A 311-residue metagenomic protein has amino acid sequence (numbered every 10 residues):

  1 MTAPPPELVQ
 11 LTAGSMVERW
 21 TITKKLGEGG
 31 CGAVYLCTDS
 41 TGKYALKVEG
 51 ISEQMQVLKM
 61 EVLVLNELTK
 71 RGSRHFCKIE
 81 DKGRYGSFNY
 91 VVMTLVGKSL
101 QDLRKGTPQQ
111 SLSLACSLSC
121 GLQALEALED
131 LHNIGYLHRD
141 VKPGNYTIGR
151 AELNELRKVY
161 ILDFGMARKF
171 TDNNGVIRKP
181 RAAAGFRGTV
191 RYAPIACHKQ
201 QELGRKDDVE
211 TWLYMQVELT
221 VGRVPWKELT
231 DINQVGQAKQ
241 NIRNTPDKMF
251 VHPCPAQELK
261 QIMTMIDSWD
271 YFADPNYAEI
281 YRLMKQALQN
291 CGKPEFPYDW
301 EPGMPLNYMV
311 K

Functional and structural regions predicted by a protein language model:
M1-S15, T23-K24: Juxta-kinase regulatory segment immediately upstream of eukaryotic protein kinase catalytic domains
T23-G29, V34: Protein kinase glycine-rich loop
C37-K59: ATP-binding glycine-rich loop module of kinase domains
K78-N89: Short beta-strand micro-motifs within the conserved protein kinase catalytic domain, predominantly in the N-lobe
V96-G106: Structural motif in protein kinase domains
C120-G121: Activation segment signature within eukaryotic-like protein kinase domains
H132-L153: Catalytic-loop of the protein kinase fold
T147-R187: Activation segment/activation loop of eukaryotic-type protein kinase catalytic domains
